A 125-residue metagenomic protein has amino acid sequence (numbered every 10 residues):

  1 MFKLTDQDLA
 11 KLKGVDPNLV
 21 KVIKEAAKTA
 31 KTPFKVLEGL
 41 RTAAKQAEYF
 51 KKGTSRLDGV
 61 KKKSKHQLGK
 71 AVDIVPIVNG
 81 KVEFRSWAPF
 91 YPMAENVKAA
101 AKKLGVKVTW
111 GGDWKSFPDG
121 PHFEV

Functional and structural regions predicted by a protein language model:
M1-K35, P89: Active-site acidic/histidine clusters and adjacent loop/turn architecture that either coordinate catalytic ions
K3-L4, L37, V75-V78: Solvent-exposed, well-ordered amphipathic alpha-helical segments that flank/support binding or catalytic loops
Q7, V15, A43, K52-G53 (+3 more regions): Surface-exposed loop/turn and secondary-structure junction residues enriched for glycine/proline
K13-P17, A43, K65-L68, Y91: Generic alpha-helical scaffold signal
V20-K24, V36, D58-K63, K98: Intrinsically disordered, low-complexity boundary segments flanking structured domains
K24-R56, K103, G111: Extended, low-complexity, intrinsically disordered C-terminal regulatory tails of eukaryotic serine/threonine kinases
G59-V125: Catalytic cores and adjacent binding grooves of peptidoglycan-active enzymes
